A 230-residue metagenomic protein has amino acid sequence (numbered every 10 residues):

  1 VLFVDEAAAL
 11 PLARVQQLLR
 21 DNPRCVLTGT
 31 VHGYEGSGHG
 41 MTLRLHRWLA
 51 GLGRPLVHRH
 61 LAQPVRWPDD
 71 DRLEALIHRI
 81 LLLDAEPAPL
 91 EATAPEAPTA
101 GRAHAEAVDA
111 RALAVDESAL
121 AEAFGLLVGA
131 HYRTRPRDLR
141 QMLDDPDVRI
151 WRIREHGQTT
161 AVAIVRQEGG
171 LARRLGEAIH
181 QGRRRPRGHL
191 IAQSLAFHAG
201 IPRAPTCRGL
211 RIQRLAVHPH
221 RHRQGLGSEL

Functional and structural regions predicted by a protein language model:
F3-D5: Hydrophobic residues in beta-strands of the RecA-like P-loop NTPase core, especially within AAA+ ATPase
A8-L52, L56: Signature of the SF2 helicase/ATPase Hel1-core->accessory helical subdomain module
E35, R47-L90: Conserved coupling/interface region of RecA-like P-loop/ASCE motor cores
R59, E106-D109, L210-H220: Glycine- and acidic
L82-E86, E91-A94, P98-E106, A121: A positional "C-terminalness" feature that preferentially activates on distal terminal regions of long, nucleic
R102-Q167: Conserved helicase/translocase motor-coupling segment
I164-A216: Conserved acyl-donor/pantetheine-binding loop and adjacent beta-alpha core of acyl/acetyltransferases and related
R214, H222-L230: Conserved acetyl-CoA-binding loop-helix of GNAT-fold acetyltransferases
